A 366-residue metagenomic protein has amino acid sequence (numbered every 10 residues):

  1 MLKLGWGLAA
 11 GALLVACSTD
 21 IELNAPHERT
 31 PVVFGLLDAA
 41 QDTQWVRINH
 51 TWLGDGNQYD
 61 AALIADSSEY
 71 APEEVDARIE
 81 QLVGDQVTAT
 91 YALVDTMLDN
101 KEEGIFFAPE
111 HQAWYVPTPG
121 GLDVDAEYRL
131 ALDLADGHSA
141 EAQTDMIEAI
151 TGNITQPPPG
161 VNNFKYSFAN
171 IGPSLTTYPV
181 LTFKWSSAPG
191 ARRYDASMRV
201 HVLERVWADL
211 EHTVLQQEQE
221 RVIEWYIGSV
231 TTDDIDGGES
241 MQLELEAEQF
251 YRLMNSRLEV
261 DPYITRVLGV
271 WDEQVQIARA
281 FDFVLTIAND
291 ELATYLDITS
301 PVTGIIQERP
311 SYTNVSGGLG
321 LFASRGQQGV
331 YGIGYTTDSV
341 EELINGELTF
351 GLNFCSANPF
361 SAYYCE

Functional and structural regions predicted by a protein language model:
M1-V15: Sec-dependent bacterial lipoprotein signal peptides
S18-E366: A sequence/structural signal for flexible, mid-protein segments enriched in small/helix-disrupting residues
